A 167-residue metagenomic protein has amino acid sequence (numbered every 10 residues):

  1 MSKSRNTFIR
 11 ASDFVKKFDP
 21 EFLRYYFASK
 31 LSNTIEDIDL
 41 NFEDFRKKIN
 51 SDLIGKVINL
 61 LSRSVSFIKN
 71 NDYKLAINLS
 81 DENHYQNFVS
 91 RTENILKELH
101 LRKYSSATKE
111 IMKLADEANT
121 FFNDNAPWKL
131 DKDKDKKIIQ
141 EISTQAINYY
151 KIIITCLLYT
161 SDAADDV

Functional and structural regions predicted by a protein language model:
M1-E82: Catalytic adenosine-cofactor/nucleotide-binding cores of aminoacyl-tRNA synthetases and other
V57, I111, D162: Residue-level signal for inorganic ion chemistry
L61-I95, A115-K136: Conserved, charged catalytic cores of large soluble enzymes
T92-S105: Long, non-coiled-coil amphipathic alpha-helical linker/lever segments that couple catalytic cores to other domains
E98-L101, K134-T144: Short, contiguous acidic/charged loop-to-helix segments that flank catalytic cores in large enzymes
Y104-E110, L114: C-terminal structural cap/anchor segments
L114, Q140-L158: An amphipathic alpha-helical micro-motif enriched in hydrophobic residues with embedded/adjacent acidic residues
Y159-D166: Conserved small/polar residues in nucleotide/adenosyl-binding loops
